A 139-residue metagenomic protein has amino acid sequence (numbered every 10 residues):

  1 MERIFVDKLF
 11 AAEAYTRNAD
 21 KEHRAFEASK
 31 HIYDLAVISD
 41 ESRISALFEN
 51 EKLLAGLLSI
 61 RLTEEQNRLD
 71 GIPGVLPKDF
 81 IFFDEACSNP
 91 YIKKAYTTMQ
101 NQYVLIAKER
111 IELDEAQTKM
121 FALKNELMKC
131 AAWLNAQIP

Functional and structural regions predicted by a protein language model:
M1-P139: Structured mid-to-C-terminal alpha-helical surface segments
